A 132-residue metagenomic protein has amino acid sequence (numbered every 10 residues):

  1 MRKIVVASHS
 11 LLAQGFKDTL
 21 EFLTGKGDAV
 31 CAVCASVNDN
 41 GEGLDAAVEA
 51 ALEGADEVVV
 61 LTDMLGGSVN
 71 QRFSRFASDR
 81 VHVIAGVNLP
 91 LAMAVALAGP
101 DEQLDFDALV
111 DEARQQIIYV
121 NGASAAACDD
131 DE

Functional and structural regions predicted by a protein language model:
M1-E132: N-terminal loops that bind phosphate or other acidic moieties and the adjacent beta-alpha structural core
